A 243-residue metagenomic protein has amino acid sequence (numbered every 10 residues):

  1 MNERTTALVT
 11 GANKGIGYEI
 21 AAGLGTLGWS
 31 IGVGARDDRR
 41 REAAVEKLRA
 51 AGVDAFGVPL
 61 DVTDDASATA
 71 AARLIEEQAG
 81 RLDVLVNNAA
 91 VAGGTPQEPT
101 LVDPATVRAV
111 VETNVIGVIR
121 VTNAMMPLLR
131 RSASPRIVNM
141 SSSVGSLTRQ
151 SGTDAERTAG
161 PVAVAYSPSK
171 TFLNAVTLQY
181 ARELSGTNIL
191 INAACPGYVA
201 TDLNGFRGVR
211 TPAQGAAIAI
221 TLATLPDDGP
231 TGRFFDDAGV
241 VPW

Functional and structural regions predicted by a protein language model:
M1-G32: Canonical Rossmann dinucleotide-binding motif of NAD(H)/NADP(H)-dependent dehydrogenases/reductases, specifically
L27-A43: Conserved glycine-rich Rossmann-like NAD(P)H-binding loop of the short-chain dehydrogenase/reductase
D38-R39, P59-R73: The beta1-alpha1 cofactor-binding region of Rossmann-like NAD(H)/NADP(H)-dependent oxidoreductases
A51-V53, L74-N87, G93-T95, D103: A glycine-rich helix->loop->beta "capping" turn within Rossmann-like NAD(P)(H)-dependent oxidoreductase domains
V86, V121-M125, L129, V176-T177 (+1 more regions): Hydrophobic positions on the long internal alpha-helix of Rossmann-like NAD(P)-dependent oxidoreductase domains
V91-V111, R130-S185: Catalytic loop of short-chain dehydrogenase/reductase
T171-N174, Q179, G186, A193-A194 (+2 more regions): C-terminal helical subdomain
